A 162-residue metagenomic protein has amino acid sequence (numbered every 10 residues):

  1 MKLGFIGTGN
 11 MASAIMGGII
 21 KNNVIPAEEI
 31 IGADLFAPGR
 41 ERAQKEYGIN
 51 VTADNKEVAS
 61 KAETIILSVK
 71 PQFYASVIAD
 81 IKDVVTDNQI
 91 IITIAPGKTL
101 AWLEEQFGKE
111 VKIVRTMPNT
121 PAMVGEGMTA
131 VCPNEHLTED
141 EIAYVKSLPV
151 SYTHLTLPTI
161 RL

Functional and structural regions predicted by a protein language model:
M1-E46, V51, G127: NAD(P)+-binding Rossmann beta1-loop-alpha1 motif at the extreme N-terminus of oxidoreductases
G18, N22, E46, V84 (+2 more regions): Change "in soluble alpha/beta enzymes" to "in soluble alpha/beta proteins
A37-G39, Q72-F73, K98, H136: Short alpha-helical
R42, S76, A143-S147: Short, solvent-exposed alpha-helical surface patches in well-structured domains
Y47, N55-S60, T64-V131: Rossmann-like NAD(P)(H) cofactor-binding subdomain of soluble oxidoreductases
E126-P149, L155: Short beta-strand and adjoining strand-loop segment in the mid-core of the Rossmann-like NAD(P)-dependent dehydrogenase
T153-L162: Conserved small/polar residues in nucleotide/adenosyl-binding loops
